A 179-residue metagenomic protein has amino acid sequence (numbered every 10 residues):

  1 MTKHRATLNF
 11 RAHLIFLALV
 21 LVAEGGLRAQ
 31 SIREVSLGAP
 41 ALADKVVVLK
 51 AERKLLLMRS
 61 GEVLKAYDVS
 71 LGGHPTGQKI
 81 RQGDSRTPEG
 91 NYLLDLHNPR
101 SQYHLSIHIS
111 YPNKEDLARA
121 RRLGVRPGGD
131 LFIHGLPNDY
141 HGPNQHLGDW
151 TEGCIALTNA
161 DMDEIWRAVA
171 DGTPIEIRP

Functional and structural regions predicted by a protein language model:
T2, G25-Q30: N-terminal targeting leaders of exported, membrane, and organelle-targeted proteins
K3-L14: Bacterial N-terminal signal peptides that target proteins for export
A12-E24: Bacterial N-terminal signal peptides
A18-L19, T76, G83, H146: Exposed boundary/loop context
A29-Q82, R178-P179: Intrinsically disordered, low-complexity, Pro/Ser/Thr/Asn/Gly/Ala-rich spacer/linker segments adjacent to signal
E34-V35, A41, N91-Y92, L96-P179: Exported/periplasmic cell-wall-interacting domains
G77-L94: Short, surface-exposed secondary-structure junctions/capping segments
